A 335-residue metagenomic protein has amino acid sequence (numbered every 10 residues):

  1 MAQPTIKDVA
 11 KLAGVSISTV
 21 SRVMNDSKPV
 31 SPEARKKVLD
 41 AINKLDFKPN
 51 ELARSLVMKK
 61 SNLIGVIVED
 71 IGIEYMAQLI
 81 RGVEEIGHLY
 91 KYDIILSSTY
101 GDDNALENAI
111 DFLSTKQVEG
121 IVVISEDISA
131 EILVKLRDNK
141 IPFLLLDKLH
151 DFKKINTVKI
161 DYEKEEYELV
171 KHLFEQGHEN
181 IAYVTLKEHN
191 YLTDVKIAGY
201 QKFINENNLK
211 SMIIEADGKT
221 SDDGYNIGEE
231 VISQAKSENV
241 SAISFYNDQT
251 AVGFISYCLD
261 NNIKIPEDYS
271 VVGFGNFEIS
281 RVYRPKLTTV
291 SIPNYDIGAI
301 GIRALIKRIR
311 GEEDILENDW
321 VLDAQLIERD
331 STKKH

Functional and structural regions predicted by a protein language model:
M1-P4, K59-K171, E175, S233: Alpha-helical recognition/docking segments in bacterial nutrient-uptake and carbohydrate-utilization systems
M1-S61, Y75: N-terminal helix-turn-helix DNA-binding module of bacterial transcription factors
S16, N62, E119, H178-N180 (+1 more regions): Short acidic/polar active-site loop segments enriched in Thr and Asp
L45, T115-Q117, Q176, Q234-N239 (+1 more regions): Glycine-rich phosphate-binding loop signature in dinucleotide/nucleotide-binding domains
V68-Q78, L96-A105, K148, V158-E168 (+5 more regions): Hinge/beta->alpha junction and helix N-cap segments in small-molecule ligand-binding domains
L89-Y90, N139, I204-K210, A235-E238 (+1 more regions): Short helix-capping segments at alpha-helix termini
S233-A242, Y246-H335: Flexible loop/turn connectors
